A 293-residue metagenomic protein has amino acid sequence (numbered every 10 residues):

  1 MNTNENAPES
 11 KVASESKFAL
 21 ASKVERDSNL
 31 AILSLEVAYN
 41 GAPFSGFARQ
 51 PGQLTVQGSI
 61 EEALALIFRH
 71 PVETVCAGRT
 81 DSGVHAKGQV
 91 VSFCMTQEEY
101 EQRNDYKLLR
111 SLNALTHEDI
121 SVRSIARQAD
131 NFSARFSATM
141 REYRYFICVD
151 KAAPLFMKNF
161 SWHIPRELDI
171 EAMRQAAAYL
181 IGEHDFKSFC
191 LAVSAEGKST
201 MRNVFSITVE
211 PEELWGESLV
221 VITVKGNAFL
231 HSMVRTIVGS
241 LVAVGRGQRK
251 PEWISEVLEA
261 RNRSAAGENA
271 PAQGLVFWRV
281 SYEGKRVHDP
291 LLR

Functional and structural regions predicted by a protein language model:
N2-N6, K17-R293: Structured-RNA-binding interfaces characteristic of tRNA pseudouridine synthases
